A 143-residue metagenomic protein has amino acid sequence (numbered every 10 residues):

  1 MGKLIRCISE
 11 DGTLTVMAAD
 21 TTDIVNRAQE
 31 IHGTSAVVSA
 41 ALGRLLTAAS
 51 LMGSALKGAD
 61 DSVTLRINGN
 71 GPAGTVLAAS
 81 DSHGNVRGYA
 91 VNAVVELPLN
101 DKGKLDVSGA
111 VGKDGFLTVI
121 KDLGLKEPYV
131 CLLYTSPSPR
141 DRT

Functional and structural regions predicted by a protein language model:
M1-I120: N-terminal functional module of multi-domain proteins
S35-A36, L125-L133: Flexible, glycine/proline-enriched loop segments at strand-loop-helix junctions that form or flank small-ligand binding
S50, R142-T143: Intrinsically disordered, low-complexity Ser/Thr/Pro-rich tracts
Y134-D141: Conserved small/polar residues in nucleotide/adenosyl-binding loops
